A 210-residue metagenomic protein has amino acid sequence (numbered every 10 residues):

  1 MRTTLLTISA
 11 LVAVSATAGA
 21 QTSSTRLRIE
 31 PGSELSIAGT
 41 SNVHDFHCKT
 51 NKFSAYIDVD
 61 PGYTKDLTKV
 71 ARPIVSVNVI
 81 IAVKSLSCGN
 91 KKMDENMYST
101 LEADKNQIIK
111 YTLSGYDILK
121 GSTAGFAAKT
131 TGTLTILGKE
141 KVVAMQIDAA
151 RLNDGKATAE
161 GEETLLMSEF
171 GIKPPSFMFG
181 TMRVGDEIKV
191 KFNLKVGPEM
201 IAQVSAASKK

Functional and structural regions predicted by a protein language model:
L5-V14: Sec-dependent N-terminal signal peptides
V14-S15, D60: Charged, amphipathic alpha-helical interaction segments
A16-A20: Sec/Tat signal peptide C-region and signal peptidase I cleavage site
Q21-K210: Low-complexity, acidic/polar, glycine-enriched regions of mature
